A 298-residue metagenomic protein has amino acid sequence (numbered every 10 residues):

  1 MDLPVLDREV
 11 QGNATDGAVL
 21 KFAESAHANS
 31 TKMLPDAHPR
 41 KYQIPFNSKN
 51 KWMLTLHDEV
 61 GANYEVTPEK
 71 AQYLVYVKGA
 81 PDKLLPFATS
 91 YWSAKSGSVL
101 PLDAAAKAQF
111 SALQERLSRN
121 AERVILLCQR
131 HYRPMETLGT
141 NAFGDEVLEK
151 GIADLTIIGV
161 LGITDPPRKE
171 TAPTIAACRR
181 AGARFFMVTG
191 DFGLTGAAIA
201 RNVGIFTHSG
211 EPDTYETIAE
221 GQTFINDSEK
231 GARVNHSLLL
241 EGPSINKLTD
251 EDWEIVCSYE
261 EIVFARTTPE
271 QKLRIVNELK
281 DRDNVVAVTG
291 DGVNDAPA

Functional and structural regions predicted by a protein language model:
M1-D7: Catalytic core of nucleotidyl cyclases, primarily class III adenylyl/guanylyl cyclases
E9, Q43-N47, A265: Short Gly/Pro-enriched turn/cap motifs at secondary-structure boundaries
Q11, N29-L34, L56-E278, R282 (+1 more regions): Cytosolic catalytic headpieces and adjacent flexible linkers of membrane translocases
G12-K32: Amphipathic alpha-helical
H38-M53, S118-N120: ATP-binding glycine-rich phosphate-binding loop
